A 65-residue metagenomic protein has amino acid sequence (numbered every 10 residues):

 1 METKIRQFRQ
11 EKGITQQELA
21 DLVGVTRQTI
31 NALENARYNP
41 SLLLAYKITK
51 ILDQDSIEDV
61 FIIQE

Functional and structural regions predicted by a protein language model:
M1-E11: A short, Lys/Arg-rich alpha-helix, primarily the initiator
Q10, D21, K50: Alpha-helical residues within the helix-turn-helix
I14-N31: Short alpha-helical DNA-recognition segment
E34: DNA major-groove recognition helix of helix-turn-helix
A45-T49, V60: Hydrophobic micro-packing sites on short alpha-helices
D53-E65: Short C-terminal boundary/hinge segments that cap the last helix of small helical domains
